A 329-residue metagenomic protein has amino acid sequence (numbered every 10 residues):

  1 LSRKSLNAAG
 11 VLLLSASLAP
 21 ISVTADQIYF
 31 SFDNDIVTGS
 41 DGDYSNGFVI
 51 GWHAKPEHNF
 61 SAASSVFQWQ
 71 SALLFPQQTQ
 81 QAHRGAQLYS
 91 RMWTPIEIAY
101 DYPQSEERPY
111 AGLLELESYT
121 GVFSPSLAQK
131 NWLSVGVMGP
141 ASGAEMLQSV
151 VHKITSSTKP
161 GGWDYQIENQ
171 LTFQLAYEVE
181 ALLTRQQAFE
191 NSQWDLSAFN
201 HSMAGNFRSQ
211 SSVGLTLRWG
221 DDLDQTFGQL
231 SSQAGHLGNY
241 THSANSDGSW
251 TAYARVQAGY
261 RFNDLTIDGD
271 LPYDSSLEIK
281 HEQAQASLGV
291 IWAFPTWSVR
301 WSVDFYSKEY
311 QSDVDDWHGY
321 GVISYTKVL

Functional and structural regions predicted by a protein language model:
I21-D26, P56-A82, F123-K130, L183-L196 (+2 more regions): Short loop/turn motifs that connect adjacent beta-strands in outer-membrane beta-barrel proteins
I28-N34, R84-M92, L133-G139, V179 (+4 more regions): Transmembrane beta-barrel strands of outer-membrane/channel proteins
D33-V37, W93-E97, M138-A144, L182-Q186 (+4 more regions): Sequence/structural signature of outer-membrane beta-barrel proteins
D35, D101-E106, K159-Y165, F199 (+2 more regions): Extracellular loop and loop/strand-boundary signature of outer-membrane beta-barrel proteins
G42-F48, Y110-L114, Q129, N169-L175 (+5 more regions): Residues that define the transmembrane beta-barrel architecture of outer-membrane proteins
F48-A54, L88, L116-T120, V135-V137 (+6 more regions): Residues on the lipid-exposed face of transmembrane beta-strands in outer-membrane beta-barrel proteins
A72-E145: Long, hydrophobic/aromatic-enriched structural stretches that serve as scaffold segments
I96-Y100, T216, D221-L329: Outer membrane beta-barrel transmembrane domains
